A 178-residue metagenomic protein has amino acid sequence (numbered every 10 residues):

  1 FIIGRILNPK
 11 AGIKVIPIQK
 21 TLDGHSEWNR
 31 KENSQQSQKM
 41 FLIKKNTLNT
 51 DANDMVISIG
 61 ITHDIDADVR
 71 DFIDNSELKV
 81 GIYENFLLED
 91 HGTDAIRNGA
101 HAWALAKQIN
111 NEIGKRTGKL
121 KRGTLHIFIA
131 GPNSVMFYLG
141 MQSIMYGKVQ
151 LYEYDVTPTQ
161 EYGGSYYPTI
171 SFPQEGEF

Functional and structural regions predicted by a protein language model:
F1-I3, G60-D66, H126-F137: Gly/Ser/Thr-rich loops at beta-strand to alpha-helix junctions that form or flank small-molecule/cofactor-binding
F1-Q36, V135-M136, I144: Hydrophobic, ordered structural segments
R5-K10, F72-V80, Q142-M145: Short, solvent-exposed amphipathic alpha-helical segments in soluble enzyme and RNA/protein-processing domains
I13-I16, N53-S58, V80-N85, G123-F128 (+1 more regions): Hydrophobic beta-strand segments of well-ordered beta-sheets in folded domains
K14-E32, Y83-T93, Q150-T169: A generic structural motif
E27-Q36, H101-A104, L125-F128: Short linear motifs at secondary-structure transitions and domain/linker junctions
Q36-N111: Redox- and metal-dependent alpha/beta enzyme cores, enriched for Fe-S-associated oxidoreductases and cofactor-handling
G114-F178: C-terminal functional regions that serve as terminal interaction/effector modules
